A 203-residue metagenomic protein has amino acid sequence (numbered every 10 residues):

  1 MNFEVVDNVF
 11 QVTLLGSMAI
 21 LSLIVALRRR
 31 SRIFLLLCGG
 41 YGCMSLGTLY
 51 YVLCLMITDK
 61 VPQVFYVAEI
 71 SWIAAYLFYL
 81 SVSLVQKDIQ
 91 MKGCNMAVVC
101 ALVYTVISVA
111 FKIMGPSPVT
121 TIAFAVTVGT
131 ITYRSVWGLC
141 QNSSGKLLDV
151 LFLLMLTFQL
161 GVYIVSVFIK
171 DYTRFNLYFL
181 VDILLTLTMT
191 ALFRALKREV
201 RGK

Functional and structural regions predicted by a protein language model:
M1-S17, V109-A123, F175: Hydrophobic transmembrane alpha-helical segments in integral membrane proteins
F10-S22, I33-I57, A68-Y76, D149-I169 (+1 more regions): Hydrophobic alpha-helical transmembrane segments of multi-pass membrane proteins
M18-R29, V52-V99, S135-V136, L192-V200: Internal transmembrane alpha-helix with an interfacial aromatic "cap," most often the third helix
R28-Y41, D88-V99, N142-L154, R201-K203: Membrane-interfacial loop-to-transmembrane alpha-helix junctions, especially the N-terminal start
K60-I70, S117-V126, Y172-V181: Non-cytosolic membrane-interface motifs at loop->transmembrane helix junctions
S71-Y76, P118-Y133, T186: Generic alpha-helical transmembrane segments
M96-P118, V167-F168: Membrane-helix boundary elements
T132-K203: C-terminal transmembrane-bundle signature of multipass membrane proteins, characterized by strong activation on
